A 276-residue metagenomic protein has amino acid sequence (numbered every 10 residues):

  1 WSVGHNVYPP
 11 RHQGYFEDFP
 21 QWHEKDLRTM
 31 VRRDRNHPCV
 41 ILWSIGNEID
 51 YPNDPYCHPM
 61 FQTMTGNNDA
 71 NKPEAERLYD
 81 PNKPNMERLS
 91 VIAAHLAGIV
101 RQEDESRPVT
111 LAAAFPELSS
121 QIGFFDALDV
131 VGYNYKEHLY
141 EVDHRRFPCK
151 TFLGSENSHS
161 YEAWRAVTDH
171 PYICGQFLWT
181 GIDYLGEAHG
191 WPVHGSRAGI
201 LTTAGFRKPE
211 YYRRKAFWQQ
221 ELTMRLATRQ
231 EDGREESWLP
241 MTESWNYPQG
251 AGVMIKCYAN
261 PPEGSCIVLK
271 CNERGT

Functional and structural regions predicted by a protein language model:
W1-P20, T29-M30, S90, L96-E103: Aromatic-lined substrate-binding rim segments of carbohydrate-active enzymes
Y8, G46-N47: Short, histidine-centered active-site or binding-site loop motifs used for metal coordination, general acid-base
D26-T29, L139: Well-ordered alpha-helical segments embedded in enzymatic catalytic cores
M30-R33, R165: Short amphipathic alpha-helices and their capping/turn segments at secondary-structure boundaries
C39-S44, D50-T276: Substrate-binding clefts and catalytic carboxylate motifs of secreted carbohydrate-active enzymes
